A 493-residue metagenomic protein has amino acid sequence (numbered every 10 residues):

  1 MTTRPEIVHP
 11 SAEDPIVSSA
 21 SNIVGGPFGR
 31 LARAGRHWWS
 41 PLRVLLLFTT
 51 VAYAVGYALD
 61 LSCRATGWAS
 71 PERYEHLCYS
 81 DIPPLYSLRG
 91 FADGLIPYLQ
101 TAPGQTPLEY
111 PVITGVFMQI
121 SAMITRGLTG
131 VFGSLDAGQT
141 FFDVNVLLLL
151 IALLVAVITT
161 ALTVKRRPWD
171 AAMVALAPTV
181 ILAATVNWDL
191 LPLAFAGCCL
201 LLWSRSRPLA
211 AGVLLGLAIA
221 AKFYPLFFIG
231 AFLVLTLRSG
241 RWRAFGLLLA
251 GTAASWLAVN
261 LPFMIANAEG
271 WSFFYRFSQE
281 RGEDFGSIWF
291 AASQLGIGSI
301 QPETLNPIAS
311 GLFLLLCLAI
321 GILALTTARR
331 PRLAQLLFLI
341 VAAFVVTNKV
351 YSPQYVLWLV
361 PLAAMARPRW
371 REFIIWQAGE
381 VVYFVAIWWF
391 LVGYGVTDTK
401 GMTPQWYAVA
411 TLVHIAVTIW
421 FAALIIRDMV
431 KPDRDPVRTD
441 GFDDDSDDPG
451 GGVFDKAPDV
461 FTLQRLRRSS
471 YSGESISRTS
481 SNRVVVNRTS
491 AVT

Functional and structural regions predicted by a protein language model:
T2-K165: TM-lumen/periplasm interface segments of multi-pass membrane proteins, especially the first transmembrane helix
N145, F285-T347, M429-D444, G450-G473 (+1 more regions): Aromatic/glycine/proline-enriched transmembrane-helix motif characteristic of membrane-embedded glycan-assembly enzymes
L147, I151, A171-L176, V180-C198 (+2 more regions): Multi-pass, polyprenyl lipid-linked donor-dependent membrane glycosyltransferases
V157-A177, A210, R330: Transmembrane-helix signature of polytopic, membrane-embedded enzymes that assemble or transfer cell-envelope glycans
C199-A210: Membrane-interface transmembrane helices that cradle and orient dolichyl/undecaprenyl
F227-A253: Perimembrane helix-loop-helix junctions
F245-L315: Membrane-lumen/periplasm interface segments of specific transmembrane helices in polyprenyl phosphate-linked
I375-T493: Aromatic-enriched
